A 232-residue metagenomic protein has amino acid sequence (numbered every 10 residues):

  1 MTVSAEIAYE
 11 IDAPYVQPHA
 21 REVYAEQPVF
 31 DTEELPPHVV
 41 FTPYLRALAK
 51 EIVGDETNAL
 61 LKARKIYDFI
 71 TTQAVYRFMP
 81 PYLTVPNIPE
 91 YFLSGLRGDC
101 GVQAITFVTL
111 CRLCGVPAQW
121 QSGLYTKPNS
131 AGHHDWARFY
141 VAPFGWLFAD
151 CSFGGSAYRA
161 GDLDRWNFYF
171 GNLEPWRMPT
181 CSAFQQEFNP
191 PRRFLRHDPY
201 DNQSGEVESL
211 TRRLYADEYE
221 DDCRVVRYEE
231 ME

Functional and structural regions predicted by a protein language model:
M1, F92, L96-D99, Q103 (+1 more regions): Secondary-structure capping and boundary motifs in well-ordered enzyme cores
M1-R77, T84-E90, S94: Acidic low-complexity segments
K62-I66, L96-C111: Active-site nucleophilic cysteine motif
F78-M79, Q119: A local structural micro-motif
Y82, D162-D164, R212, A216: A subset of signal/propeptide-processing and intrinsically disordered low-complexity segments in secreted/extracellular
L83-T84, L124: Residue-level "edge-of-site" marker
V102-R192: Hydrophobic/aromatic-rich core segments of domains that either
G171-E232: Low-complexity, Gly/Ser/Thr/Pro-rich intrinsically disordered linker/tail segments
